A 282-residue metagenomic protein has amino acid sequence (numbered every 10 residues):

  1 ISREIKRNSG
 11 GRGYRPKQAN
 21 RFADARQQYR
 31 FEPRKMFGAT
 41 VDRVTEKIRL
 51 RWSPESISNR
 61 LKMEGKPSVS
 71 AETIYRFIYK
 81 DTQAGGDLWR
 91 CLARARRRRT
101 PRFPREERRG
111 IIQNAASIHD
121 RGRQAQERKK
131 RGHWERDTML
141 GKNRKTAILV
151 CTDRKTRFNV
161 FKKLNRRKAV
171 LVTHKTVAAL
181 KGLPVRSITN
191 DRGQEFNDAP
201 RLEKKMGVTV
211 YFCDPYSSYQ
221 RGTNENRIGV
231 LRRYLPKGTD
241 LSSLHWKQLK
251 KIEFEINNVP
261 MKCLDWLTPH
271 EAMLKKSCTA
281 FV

Functional and structural regions predicted by a protein language model:
I1-E4, V44, I57, I74 (+8 more regions): Mobile genetic element proteins and their domesticated derivatives, centered on retroelements and DNA transposons
S2-E55, N59-E64: Short, basic alpha-helical/linker "hinge" immediately adjacent to a nucleic-acid-recognition surface
R12, P16-Q28, S68-Q126: Basic, flexible linker segments flanking DNA-binding modules in nucleic acid-interacting mobile-element proteins
R131-G141: Two-metal-ion RNase H-like nuclease active-site motif
G141-R144, F161-G182: Active-site beta-loop-alpha junctions of metal-dependent nucleic acid enzymes, especially the RNase H-like/DDE
R157-K162, F212, K237: Short small-residue beta-strand/loop micro-motif enriched in glycine and branched aliphatics
N190-R192, N197-E203, F212-L235, S242-F254: RNase H-like two-metal-ion nuclease catalytic core shared by retroviral integrases and related mobile-element nucleases
K237-V282: C-terminal domain-tail junction helix/linker
